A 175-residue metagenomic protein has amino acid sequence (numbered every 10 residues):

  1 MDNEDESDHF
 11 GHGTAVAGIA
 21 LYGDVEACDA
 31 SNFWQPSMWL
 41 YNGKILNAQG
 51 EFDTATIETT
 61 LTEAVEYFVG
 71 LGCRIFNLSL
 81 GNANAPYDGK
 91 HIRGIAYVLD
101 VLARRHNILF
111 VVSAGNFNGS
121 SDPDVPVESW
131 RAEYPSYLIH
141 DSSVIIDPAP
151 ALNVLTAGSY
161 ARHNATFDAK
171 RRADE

Functional and structural regions predicted by a protein language model:
M1-T56, Y87, R105-N107, S120 (+2 more regions): Subtilisin-like serine protease catalytic core
D24-E26, P126, A169: Single-residue recognition of alpha-helix boundary sites
L46-A151, N164: Substrate-binding/access-modulating region of protease and related hydrolase catalytic domains
V111, G158, T166-D168: Acidic/polar loop patches that form or flank catalytic/metal-binding clefts of enzymes that bind anionic ligands
A169-E175: Short, intrinsically disordered, charge-balanced linker/junction segments flanking boundaries in proteins
